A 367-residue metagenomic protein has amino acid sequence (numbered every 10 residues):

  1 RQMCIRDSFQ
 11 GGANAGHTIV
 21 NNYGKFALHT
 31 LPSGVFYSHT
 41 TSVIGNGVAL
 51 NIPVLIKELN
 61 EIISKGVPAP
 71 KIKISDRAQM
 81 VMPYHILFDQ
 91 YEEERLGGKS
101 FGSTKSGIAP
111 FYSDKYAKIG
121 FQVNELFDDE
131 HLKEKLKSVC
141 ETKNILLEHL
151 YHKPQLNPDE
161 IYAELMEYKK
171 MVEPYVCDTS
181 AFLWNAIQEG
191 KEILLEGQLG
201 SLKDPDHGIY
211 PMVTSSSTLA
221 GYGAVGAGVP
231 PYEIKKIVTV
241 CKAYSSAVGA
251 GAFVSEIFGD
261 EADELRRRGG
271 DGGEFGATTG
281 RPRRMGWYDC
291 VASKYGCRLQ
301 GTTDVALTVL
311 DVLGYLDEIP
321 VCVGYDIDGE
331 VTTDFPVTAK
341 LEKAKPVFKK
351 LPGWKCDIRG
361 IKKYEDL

Functional and structural regions predicted by a protein language model:
R1-I5: Short, small-residue-biased leader/transition segments that mark boundaries at the very start of proteins
R6-A15: A short beta-strand-loop structural module common to alpha/beta enzyme folds
F9, V20-Y91: Glycine-rich, N-terminal phosphate-binding loop and its surrounding beta-alpha-beta segment
H17-V20, S38-T41, P205-H207, E318: Short, glycine/acidic-enriched capping/hinge loops at junctions between secondary-structure elements
T18-I19, G24-H29, T104, I108-D114: Redox-cofactor-proximal catalytic regions of oxidoreductases
I63, V81-L87, E94-L96, F101-G107 (+2 more regions): Catalytic core of tubulin tyrosine ligase-like
I72-K73, E192-L194: Short glycine-rich phosphate-binding loop at a beta-alpha junction
